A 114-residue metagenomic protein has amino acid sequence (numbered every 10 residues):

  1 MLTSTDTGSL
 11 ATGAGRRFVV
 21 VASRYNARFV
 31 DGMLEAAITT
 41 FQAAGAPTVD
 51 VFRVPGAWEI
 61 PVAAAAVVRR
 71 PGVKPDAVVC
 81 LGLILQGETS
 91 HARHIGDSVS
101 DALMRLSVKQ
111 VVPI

Functional and structural regions predicted by a protein language model:
M1-A22, F29, A66-R69, S107-I114: Anion-binding alpha/beta catalytic cores of soluble intermediary-metabolism enzymes, centered on
S9-P55: Glycine-rich phosphate/diphosphate-binding loop of Rossmann-like nucleotide-binding domains
R28, E59-I60, L85-Q86: Short, active-site-adjacent cap segments at secondary-structure transitions
A44-V73: Active-site rim loops that border cofactor/substrate pockets in soluble metabolic enzymes
G82-S90: Short glycine-rich anion-binding loops that position phosphate/pyrophosphate groups of nucleotides and phosphorylated
A92-I114: C-terminal binding/interaction regions
